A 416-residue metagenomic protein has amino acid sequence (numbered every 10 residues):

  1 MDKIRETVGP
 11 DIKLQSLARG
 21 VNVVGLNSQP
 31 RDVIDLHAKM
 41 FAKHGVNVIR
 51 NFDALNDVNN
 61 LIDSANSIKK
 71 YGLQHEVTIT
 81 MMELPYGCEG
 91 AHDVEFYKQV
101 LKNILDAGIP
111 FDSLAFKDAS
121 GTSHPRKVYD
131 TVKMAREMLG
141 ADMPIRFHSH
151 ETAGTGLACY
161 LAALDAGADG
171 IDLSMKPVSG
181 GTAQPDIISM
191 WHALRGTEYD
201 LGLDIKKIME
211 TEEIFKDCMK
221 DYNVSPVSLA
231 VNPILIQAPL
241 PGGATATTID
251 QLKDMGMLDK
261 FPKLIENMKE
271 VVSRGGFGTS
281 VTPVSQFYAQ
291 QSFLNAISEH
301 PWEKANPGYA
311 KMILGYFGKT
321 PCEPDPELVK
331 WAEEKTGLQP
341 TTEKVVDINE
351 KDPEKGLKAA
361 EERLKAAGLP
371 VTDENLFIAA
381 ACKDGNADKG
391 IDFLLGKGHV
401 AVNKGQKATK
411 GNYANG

Functional and structural regions predicted by a protein language model:
M1-K102, S120-G121: Active-site beta->alpha loop and helix N-cap motifs at the rims of alpha/beta catalytic domains
V33, H92-Q99, A153-A168: Catalytic cores of alpha/beta
G45-N47, K69-L73, I109-P110, L139-D142 (+1 more regions): Glycine-enriched alpha-helix->loop->beta-strand junction motifs that scaffold or abut catalytic
N51, L114, G167, M190 (+1 more regions): Conserved, mostly hydrophobic/aromatic
N51-A54, D118, A166-A183: Glycine-rich phosphate-binding active-site loops on the catalytic face of alpha/beta enzymes
T78-G90, D112-H124, T152, K176 (+1 more regions): Active-site-proximal beta-alpha loop/turn segments in soluble metabolic enzymes
L157-A158, A183, W191-L194, E198-M257: Core active-site phosphate/anionic-ligand binding loop and the adjoining beta-turn-alpha structural block in enzyme
L229-L235, P239-G416: Terminal or standalone catalytic/regulatory effector modules within metabolic enzymes and repeat proteins
